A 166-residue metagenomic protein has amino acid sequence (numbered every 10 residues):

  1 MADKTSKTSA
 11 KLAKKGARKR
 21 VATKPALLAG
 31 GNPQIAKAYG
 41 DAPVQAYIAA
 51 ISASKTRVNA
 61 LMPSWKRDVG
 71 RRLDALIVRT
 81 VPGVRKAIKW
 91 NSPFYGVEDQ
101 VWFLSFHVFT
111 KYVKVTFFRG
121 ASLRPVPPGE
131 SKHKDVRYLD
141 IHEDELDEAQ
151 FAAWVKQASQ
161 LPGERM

Functional and structural regions predicted by a protein language model:
A2-M166: Charge-dense, helix-prone N-terminal extensions
